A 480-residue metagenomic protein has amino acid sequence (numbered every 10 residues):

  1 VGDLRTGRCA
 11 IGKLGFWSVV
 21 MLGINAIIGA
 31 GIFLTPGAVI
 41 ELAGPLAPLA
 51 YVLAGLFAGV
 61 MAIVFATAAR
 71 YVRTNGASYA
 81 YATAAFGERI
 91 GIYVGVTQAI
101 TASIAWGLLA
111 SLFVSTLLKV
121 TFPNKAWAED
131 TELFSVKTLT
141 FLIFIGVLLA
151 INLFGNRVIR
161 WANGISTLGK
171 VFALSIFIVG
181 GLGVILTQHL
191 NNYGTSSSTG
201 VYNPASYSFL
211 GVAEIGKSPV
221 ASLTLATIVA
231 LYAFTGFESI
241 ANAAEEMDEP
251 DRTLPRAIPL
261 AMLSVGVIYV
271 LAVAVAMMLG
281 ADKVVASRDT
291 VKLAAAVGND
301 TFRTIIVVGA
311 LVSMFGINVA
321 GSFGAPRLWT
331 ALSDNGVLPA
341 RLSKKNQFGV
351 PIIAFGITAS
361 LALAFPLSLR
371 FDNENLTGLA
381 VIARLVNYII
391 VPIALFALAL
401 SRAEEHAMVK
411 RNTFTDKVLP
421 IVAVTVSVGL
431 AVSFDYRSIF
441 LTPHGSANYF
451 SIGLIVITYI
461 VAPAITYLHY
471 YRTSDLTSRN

Functional and structural regions predicted by a protein language model:
V1-D3, T83, A110-L139, L168 (+7 more regions): Helix-loop-helix connectors at the membrane interface of multi-pass transporters/channels
V1-G37, E41-A43, G59, I63 (+4 more regions): Membrane-interface "cap" regions at the ends of multi-pass membrane proteins
L14, S18-F33, F141-V147, Y207-A276 (+2 more regions): Hydrophobic, membrane-embedded alpha-helices of multi-pass small-molecule transporters
E41-L42, A50, V60-I145, A150-L153 (+3 more regions): Hydrophobic transmembrane alpha-helices that form the core helical bundles of multi-pass secondary transporters
A80-A82, G87, K119-N124, S197-E214 (+3 more regions): TM-loop-TM module centered on a large, flexible mid-protein loop between adjacent transmembrane helices in multi-pass
S115, K119-V120, V171-F209, A274-L279 (+2 more regions): Hydrophobic alpha-helical segments and their helix-loop junctions in multi-pass secondary transporters
A162-S166, R341-I352, Y388-I452: C-terminal membrane-solvent junction of multi-pass transporters and transport-like membrane proteins
F177, I185, G378-L379, R384 (+1 more regions): A generic transmembrane alpha-helix motif of multi-pass inner-membrane proteins
